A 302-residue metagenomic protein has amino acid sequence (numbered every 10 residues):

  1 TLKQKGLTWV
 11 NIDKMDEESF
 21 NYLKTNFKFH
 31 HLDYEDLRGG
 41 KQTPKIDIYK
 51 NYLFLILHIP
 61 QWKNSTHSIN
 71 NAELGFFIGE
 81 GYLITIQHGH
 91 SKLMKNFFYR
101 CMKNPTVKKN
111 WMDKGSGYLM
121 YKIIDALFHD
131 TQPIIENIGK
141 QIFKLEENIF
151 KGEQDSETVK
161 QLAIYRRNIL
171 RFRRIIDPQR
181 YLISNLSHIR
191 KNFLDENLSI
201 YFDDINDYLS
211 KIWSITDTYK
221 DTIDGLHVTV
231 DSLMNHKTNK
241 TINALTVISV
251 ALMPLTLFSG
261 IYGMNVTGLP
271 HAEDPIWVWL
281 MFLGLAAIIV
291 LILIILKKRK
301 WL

Functional and structural regions predicted by a protein language model:
T1-N197, Y201-D204, Y208-T218, W301-L302: Peripheral, non-transmembrane regulatory/ligand-interaction domains of membrane transport proteins
D207-L302: Hydrophobic alpha-helical transmembrane segments and their immediately adjacent juxtamembrane loops
